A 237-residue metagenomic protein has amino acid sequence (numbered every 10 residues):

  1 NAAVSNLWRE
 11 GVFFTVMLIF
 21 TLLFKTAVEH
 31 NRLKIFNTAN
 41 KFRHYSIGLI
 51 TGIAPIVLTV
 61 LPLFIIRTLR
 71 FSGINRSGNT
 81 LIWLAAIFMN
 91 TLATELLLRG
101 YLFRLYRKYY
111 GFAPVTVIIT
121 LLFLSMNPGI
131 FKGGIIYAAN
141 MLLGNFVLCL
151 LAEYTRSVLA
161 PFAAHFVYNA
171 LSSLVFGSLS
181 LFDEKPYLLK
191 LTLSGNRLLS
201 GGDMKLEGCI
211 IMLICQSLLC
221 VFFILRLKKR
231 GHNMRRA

Functional and structural regions predicted by a protein language model:
N1-T91, F176-M234: Specific transmembrane helices
G11, L49, I53, L84 (+9 more regions): Residue-level signature of the transmembrane alpha-helical core of multi-pass small-molecule transporters
F20, L58, M89, L98 (+3 more regions): Hydrophobic/aromatic residues in alpha-helical transmembrane segments
H44-G48, Y101, V115-T116, V158-F162 (+1 more regions): Alpha-helical transmembrane segments and their helix-entry boundary regions
I56-P62, T120-G129, F166-V175: Aromatic-anchored segments of alpha-helical transmembrane domains
L63, F103, R107, A152-E153: Helix-capping/transition residues at the boundaries of transmembrane alpha-helices and the short helical linkers
I74-G133: Function-critical hydrophobic alpha-helical transmembrane segments in multi-pass membrane proteins
Y137-R197: Functionally important transmembrane alpha-helices
